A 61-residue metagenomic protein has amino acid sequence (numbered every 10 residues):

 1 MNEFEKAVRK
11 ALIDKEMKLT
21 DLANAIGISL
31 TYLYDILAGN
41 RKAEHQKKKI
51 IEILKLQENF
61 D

Functional and structural regions predicted by a protein language model:
M1-E3: Short, Lys/Arg-enriched anionic-surface-contact patches
K6-D21: Short basic helix-loop element that most often maps to the first helix and adjoining turn of HTH DNA-binding modules
K10, N24, D35: DNA-binding alpha-helical recognition surfaces that contact promoter or target DNA
I13, N24, E52: Short polybasic/polar patches that bind polyanions
K18-T31: Short alpha-helical DNA-recognition segment
I28-K42: Recognition helix of helix-turn-helix/homeodomain-like DNA-binding domains that insert into the DNA major groove
H45-D61: DNA major-groove recognition helix of helix-turn-helix/homeodomain DNA-binding modules
